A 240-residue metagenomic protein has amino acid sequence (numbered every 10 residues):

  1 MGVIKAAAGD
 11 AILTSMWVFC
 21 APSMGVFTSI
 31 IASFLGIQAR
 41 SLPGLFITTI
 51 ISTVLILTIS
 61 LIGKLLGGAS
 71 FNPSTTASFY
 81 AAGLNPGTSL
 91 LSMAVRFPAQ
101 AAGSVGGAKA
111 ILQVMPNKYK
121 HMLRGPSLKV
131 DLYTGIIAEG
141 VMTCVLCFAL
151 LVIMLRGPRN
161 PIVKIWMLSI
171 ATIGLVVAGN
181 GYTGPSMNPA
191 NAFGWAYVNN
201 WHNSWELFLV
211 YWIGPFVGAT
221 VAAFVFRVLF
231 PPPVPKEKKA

Functional and structural regions predicted by a protein language model:
M1-A240: Membrane-interface helix-loop junctions and terminal tails of multi-pass membrane proteins
